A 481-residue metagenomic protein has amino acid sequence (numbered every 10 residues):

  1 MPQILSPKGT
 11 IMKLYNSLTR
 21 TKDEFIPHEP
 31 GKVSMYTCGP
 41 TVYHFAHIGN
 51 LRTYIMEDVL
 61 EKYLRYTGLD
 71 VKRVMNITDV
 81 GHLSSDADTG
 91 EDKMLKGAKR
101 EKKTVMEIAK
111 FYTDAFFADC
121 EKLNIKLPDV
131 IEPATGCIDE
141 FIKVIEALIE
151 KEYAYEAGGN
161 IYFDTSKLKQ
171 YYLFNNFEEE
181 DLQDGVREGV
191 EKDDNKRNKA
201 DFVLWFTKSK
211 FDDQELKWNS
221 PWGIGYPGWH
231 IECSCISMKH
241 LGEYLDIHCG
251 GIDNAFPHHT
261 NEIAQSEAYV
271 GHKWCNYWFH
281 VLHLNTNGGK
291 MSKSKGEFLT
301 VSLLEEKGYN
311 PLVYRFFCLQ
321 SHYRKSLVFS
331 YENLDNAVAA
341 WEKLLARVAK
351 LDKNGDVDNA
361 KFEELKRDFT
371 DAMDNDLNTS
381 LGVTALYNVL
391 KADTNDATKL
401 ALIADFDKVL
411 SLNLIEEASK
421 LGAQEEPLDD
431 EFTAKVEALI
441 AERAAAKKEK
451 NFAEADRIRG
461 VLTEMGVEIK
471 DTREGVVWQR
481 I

Functional and structural regions predicted by a protein language model:
P2-Y43, D58, F117-A118, I138-K350: Alpha-helical recognition segments enriched in aromatics with Gly/Pro capping that present substrate-recognition
T19, H28-N124, E474-W478: N-terminal, positively charged nucleic-acid-binding surface of large information/translation enzymes
R65, I149, T463: Anion (oxyanion) recognition and catalysis
D70-K72, E152-G158, D393, E468-K470: Short, well-structured beta-strand/strand-turn elements
V74-V80, A109-F116, K126-F141, G159-L168: Short, glycine/charge-rich beta-strand/loop segments that flank catalytic centers and engage negatively charged groups
A98-T104, V130-T135, G223, G251: The substrate-binding groove and active-site-proximal loops of carbohydrate-active enzymes, especially glycoside
K290-K293, E297-I481: Structural preference for alpha-helix termini/caps and helix-kink/transition segments
